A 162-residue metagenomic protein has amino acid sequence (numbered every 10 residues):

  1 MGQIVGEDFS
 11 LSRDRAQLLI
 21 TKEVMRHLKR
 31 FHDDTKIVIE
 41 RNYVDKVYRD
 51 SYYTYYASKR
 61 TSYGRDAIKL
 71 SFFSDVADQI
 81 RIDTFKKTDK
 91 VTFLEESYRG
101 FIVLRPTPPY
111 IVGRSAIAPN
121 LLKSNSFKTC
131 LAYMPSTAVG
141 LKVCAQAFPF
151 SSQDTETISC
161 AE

Functional and structural regions predicted by a protein language model:
M1-R114: Long, charge-dense tracts
R105-P108, A118, M134, F148: Intrinsic-disorder/low-complexity coil detector
P109-T129: Active-site-proximal helix-loop elements at catalytic-domain edges
S126-E162: Active-site nucleophile-adjacent alpha helix/oxyanion-hole segment immediately C-terminal to the catalytic cysteine
